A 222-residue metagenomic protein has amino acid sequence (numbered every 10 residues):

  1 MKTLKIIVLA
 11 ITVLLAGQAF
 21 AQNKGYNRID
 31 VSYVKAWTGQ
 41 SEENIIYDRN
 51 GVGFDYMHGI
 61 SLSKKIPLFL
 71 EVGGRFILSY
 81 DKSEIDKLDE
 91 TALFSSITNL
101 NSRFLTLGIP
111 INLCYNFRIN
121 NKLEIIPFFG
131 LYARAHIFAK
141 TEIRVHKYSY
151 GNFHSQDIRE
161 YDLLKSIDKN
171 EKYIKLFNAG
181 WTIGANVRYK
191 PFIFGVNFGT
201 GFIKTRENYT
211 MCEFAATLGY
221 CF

Functional and structural regions predicted by a protein language model:
M1-V8: Bacterial N-terminal signal peptides that target proteins for export
V8-A16: Bacterial N-terminal signal peptides
F20-I60: Short glycine/proline- and aromatic-enriched beta-strand/turn motifs that initiate or cap beta-hairpins
D30-Q40, D86-S95, R159-S166, V196-G201: Flexible, solvent-exposed coil segments and beta strand-coil junctions, predominantly the extracellular/periplasmic
G39-I45, K82-E90, A139-Y148, R206-M211: Outer-membrane beta-barrel translocator domains and adjoining extracellular loop/strand segments of Gram-negative
R49-G53, F104-G108, N178, M211-E213: Membrane-spanning beta-strands of outer-membrane beta-barrel proteins
I60-L68, L78, T98-T205, Y220-F222: Outer-membrane beta-barrel transmembrane domain signature
T210-F222: Outer-membrane beta-barrel "beta-signal"
